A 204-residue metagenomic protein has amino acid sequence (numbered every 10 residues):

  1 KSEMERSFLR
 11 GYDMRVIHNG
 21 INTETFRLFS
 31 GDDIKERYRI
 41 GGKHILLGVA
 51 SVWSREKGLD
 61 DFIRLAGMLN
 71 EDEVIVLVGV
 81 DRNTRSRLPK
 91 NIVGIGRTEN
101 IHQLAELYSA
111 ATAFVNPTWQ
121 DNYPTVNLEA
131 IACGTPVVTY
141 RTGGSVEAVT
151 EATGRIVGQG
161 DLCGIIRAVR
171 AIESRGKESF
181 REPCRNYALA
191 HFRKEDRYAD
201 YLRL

Functional and structural regions predicted by a protein language model:
K1-M14, I21-T25: A short, active-site helix/loop in glycosyltransferases that binds the activated sugar's phosphate group
R39-K57, I63-G67: Conserved donor-binding/catalytic core segment of Leloir-type glycosyltransferases
R82-H102: Nucleotide-activated donor-binding/catalytic signature segment of Leloir-type glycosyltransferases, i.e., the conserved
R97, E151-L162, A171-K177: Conserved acidic donor-binding segment of nucleotide-sugar-dependent glycosyltransferases
A105-A111: Short alpha-helical donor nucleotide-sugar binding micro-motif in glycosyltransferases
W119: Aromatic "clamp/platform" in nucleotide-sugar-dependent glycosyltransferases that forms part of the donor/acceptor
P136-T139: Short hydrophobic beta-strand element within catalytic cores of glycosyltransferases and related nucleotide-activated
E178-L204: A charged, aromatic-enriched C-terminal amphipathic alpha-helix characteristic of glycosyltransferases across folds
